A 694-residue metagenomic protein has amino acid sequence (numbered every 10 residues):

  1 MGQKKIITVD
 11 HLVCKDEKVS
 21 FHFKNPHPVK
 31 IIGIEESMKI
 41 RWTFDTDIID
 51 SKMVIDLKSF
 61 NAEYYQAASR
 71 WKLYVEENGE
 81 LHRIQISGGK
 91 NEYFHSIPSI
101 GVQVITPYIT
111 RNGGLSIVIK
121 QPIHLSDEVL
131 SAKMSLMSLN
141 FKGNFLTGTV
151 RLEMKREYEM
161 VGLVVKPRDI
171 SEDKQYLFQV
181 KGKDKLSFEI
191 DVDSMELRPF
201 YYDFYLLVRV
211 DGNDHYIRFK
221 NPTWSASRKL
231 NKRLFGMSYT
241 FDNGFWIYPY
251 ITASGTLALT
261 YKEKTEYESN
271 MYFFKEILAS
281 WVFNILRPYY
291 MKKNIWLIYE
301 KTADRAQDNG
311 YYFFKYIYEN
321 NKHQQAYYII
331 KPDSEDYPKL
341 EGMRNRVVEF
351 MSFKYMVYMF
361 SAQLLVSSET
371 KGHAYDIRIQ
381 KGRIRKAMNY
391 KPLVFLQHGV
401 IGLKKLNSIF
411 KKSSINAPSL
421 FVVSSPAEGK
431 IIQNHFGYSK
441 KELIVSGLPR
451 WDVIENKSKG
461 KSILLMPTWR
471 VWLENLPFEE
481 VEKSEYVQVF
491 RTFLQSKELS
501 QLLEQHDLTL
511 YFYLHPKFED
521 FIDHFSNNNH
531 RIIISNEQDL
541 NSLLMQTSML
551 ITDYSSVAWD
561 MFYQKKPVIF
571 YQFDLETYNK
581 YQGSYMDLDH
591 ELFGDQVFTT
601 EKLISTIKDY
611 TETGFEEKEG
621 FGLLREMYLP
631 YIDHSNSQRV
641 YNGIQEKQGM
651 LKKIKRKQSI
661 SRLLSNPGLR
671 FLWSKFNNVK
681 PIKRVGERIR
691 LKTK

Functional and structural regions predicted by a protein language model:
M1-I298, H323, W673-K692: Basic, ligand-binding patches in group-transfer machinery, especially extracytoplasmic/periplasmic segments
F145, T149-L152, I295-V453: Active-site and donor-binding regions of nucleotide-sugar-utilizing enzymes
L297-K301, S368-T370, Q397-G399, L465-P477 (+2 more regions): Short loop/turn segments at strand-loop or loop-helix junctions that form parts of catalytic or ligand-binding pockets
R305-K322, P449-H524, V597-T599: Conserved catalytic-core segment of nucleotide-activated headgroup transferases in glycan assembly
V348-Y358, P516-W559: Donor nucleotide-activated moiety binding/catalytic core segment of transferases that use nucleotide-activated donors
R378-G399, V481-T492, K566-T577: A short, gly/pro- and small-residue-rich
K440, H524-N529, S556-Y631: Catalytic binding pocket for nucleotide-activated donors in carbohydrate/polymer assembly enzymes
T600-K694: C-terminal amphipathic helix plus adjacent low-complexity, charged tail appended to glycosyltransferase catalytic
